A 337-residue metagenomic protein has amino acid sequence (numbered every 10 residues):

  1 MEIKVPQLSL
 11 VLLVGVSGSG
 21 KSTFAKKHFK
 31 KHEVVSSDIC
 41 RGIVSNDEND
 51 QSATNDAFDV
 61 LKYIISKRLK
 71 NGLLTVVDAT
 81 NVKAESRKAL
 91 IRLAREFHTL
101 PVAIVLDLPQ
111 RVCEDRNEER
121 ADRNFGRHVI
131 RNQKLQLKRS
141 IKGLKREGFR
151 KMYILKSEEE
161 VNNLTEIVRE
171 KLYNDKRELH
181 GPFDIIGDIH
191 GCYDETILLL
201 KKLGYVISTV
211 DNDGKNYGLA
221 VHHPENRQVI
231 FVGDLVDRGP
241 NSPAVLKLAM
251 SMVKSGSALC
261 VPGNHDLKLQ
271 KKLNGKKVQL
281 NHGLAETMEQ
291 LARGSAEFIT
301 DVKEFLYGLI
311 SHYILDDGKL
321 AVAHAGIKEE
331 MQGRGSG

Functional and structural regions predicted by a protein language model:
E2-V14, S19, K31, E96 (+1 more regions): Conserved GTP-binding G-domain of TRAFAC-class P-loop NTPases and closely related GTPase folds
S19-T75, E85, R111-E114: Conserved substrate/cofactor phosphate-moiety recognition/catalytic segment in nucleotide-dependent phosphotransferases
D38, D188, D234, G263-N264: Active-site glycine-centered loops adjacent to acidic/histidine catalytic or metal-binding residues that shape
I43, D47, L69, V82-D122: ATP-dependent NMP and nucleoside kinases share a basic, alpha-helical "lid"
D78-R87, L235, G239: Acidic, metal-coordinating catalytic cores used for nucleic-acid/nucleotide bond scission and strand-transfer chemistry
V129, P224-N226, R238-V322, E329 (+1 more regions): Active-site neighborhood of divalent metal-dependent phosphoester bond hydrolases
N162-L246: N-terminal active-site segment of His-dependent metallophosphoesterases
I185-G187, F231, C260-P262, V322-A323: Short hydrophobic beta-strand that contains or immediately precedes a catalytic carboxylate
